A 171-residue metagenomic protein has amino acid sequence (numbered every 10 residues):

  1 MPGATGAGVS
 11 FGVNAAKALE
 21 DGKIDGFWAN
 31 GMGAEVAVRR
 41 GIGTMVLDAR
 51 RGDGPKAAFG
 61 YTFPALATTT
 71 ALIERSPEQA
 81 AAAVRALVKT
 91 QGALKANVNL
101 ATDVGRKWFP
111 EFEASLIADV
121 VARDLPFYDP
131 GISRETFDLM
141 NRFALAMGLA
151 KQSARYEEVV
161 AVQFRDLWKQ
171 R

Functional and structural regions predicted by a protein language model:
M1-S10, N14-D25, A114-L116, A150-Y156: A local structural motif
A7, D25-G26, I132, L139: Residues that cap or flank secondary-structure elements
N14-K107: Pocket-lining segment of extracytoplasmic ligand-binding domains
N30, D48-A49, I117-A118, R155-Y156: Short loop/turn and capping residues at structural boundaries
V36-A37, G54-K56, R123-L125, V160-F164: Short secondary-structure boundary/hinge segments and terminal tails
E74-K151: Secondary-structure end/capping motifs
R142-R171: Conserved C-terminal helix/tail region of periplasmic/extracytoplasmic solute-binding proteins
